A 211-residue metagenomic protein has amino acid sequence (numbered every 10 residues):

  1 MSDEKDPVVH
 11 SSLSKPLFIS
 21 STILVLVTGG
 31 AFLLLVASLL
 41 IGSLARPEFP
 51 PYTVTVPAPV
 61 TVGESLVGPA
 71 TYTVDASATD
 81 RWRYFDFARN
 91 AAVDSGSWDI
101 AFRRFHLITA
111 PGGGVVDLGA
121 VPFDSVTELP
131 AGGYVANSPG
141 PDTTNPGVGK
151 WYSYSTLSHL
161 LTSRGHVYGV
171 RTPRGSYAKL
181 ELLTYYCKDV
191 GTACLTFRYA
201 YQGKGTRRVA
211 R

Functional and structural regions predicted by a protein language model:
D3-R211: Surface-exposed, beta-sheet-biased, low-hydrophobicity segments with strongly acidic/polar composition
